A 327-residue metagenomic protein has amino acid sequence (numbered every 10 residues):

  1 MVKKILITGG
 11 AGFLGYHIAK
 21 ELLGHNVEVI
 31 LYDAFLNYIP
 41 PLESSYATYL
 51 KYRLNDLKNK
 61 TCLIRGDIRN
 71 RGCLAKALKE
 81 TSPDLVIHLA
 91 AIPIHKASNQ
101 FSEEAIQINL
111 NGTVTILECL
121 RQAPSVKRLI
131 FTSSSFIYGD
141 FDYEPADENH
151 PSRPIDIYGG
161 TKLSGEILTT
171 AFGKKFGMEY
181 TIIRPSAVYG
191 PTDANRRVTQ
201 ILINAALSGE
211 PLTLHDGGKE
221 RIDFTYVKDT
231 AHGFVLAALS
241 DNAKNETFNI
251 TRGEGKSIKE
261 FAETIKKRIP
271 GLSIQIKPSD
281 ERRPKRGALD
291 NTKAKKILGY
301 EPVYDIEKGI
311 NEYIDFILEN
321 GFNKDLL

Functional and structural regions predicted by a protein language model:
M1-R184: N-terminal Rossmann-like NAD(P)+-binding domain of SDR-like oxidoreductases, especially those catalyzing
R69, I137-Y138, V188-G190, T225 (+1 more regions): Conserved sequence/active-site signature of Rossmann-fold short-chain dehydrogenase/reductase
G72, D84, K96, E103 (+7 more regions): Residues in well-ordered alpha-helical elements
A91-A97, S134-I137, A187-D193, K219 (+2 more regions): Active-site proximal helix/loop that lines the substrate pocket of Rossmann-like NAD(P)-dependent oxidoreductase domains
S98, S186-A187, T247-I250: Short-chain dehydrogenase/reductase
P154-T161, P185, P191, N195 (+2 more regions): The catalytic Tyr-centered alpha-helix of NAD(P)H-dependent dehydrogenases
S164, L168, F172, L202 (+2 more regions): Hydrophobic alpha-helix immediately C-terminal to the catalytic Tyr-X-X-X-Lys motif of short-chain
A206-L327: C-terminal substrate-binding subdomain of Rossmann-fold SDR/epimerase-dehydratase oxidoreductases
